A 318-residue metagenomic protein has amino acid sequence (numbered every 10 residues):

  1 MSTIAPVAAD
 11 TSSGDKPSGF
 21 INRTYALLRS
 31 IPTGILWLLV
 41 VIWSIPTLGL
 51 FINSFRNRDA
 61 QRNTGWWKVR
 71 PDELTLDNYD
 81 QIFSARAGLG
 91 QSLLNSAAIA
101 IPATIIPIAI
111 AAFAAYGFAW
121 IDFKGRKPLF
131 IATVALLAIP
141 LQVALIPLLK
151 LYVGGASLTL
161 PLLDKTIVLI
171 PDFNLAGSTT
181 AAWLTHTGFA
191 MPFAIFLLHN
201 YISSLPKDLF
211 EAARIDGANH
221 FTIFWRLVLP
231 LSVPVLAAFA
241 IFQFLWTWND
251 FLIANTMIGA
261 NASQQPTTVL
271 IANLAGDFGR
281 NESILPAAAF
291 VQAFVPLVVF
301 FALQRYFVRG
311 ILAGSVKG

Functional and structural regions predicted by a protein language model:
M1-Y25: Short, Lys/Arg-rich, polar N-terminal cytosolic tail immediately upstream of the first transmembrane signal-anchor
I4, D10, R29-G318: A structural signal for multi-pass alpha-helical bundles of membrane permease subunits that mediate small-molecule
